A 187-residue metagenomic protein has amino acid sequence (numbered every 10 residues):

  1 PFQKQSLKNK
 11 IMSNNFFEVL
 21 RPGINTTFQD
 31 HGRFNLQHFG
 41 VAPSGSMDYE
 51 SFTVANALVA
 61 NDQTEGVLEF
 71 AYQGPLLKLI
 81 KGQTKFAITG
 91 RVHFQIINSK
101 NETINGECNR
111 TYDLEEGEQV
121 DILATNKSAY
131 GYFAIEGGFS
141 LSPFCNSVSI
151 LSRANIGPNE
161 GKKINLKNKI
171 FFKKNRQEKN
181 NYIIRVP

Functional and structural regions predicted by a protein language model:
F2, L7-P187: Conserved "landmark" site that anchors the functional core of diverse proteins
